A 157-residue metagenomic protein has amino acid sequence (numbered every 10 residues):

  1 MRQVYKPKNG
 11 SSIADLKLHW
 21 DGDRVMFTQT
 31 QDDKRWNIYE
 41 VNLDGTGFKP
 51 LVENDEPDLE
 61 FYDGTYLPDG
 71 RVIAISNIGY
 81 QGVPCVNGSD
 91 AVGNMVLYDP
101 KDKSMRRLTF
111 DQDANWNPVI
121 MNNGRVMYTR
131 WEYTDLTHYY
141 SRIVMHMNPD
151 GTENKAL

Functional and structural regions predicted by a protein language model:
M1-S11, N42-E60, Y98-D113, N148-L157: Multi-bladed beta-propeller domains
G10-W20, R24-V25, P57-R71, Q112-M127: Conserved beta-propeller blade repeats
D21-T28, D32-P57: A conserved hydrophobic secondary-structure block that centers on an alpha-helix together with its immediately flanking
D23-M26, R35, G47-F48, V72-A74 (+4 more regions): Ligand-binding pocket scaffold of soluble enzyme catalytic domains
T28-T30, A74-A91, Y128-R142: Short, conserved, GDST-rich strand-edge loop motifs in beta-rich repeat architectures
N37-Y39, N94-V96, I143-M145: A short loop-to-beta-strand structural motif that recurs across blades of beta-propeller domains
R107-A156: Beta-propeller domains
